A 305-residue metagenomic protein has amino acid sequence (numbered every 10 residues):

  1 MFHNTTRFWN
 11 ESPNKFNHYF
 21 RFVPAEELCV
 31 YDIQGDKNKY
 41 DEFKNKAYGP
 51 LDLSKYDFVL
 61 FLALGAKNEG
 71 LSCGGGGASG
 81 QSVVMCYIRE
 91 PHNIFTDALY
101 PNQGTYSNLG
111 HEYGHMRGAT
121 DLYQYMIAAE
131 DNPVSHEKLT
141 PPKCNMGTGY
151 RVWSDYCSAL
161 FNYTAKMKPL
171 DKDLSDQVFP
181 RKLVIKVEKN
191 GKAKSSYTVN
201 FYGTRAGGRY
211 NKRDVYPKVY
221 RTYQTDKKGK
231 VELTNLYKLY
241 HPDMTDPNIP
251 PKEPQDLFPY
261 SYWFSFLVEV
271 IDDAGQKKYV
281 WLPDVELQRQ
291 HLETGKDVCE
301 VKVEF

Functional and structural regions predicted by a protein language model:
M1-T105, R205-L292, E300-K302: Propeptide-to-catalytic entry region of secreted or membrane-anchored zinc metalloproteases
R89-F161: The catalytic-center signature of Zn2+-dependent metalloproteases
G110, V187-E188, T225, I271: Hydrophobic alpha-helical segments, especially N-terminal targeting/anchoring helices
Y163-K168: Intrinsically disordered, low-complexity regulatory segments
L174-V178, V298-F305: Conserved "repeat-terminator" motif of extracellular CCP/Sushi domains
R181-K189: A short, amphipathic beta-strand motif
N190-S196: A short beta-turn/strand-edge loop motif at beta-sheet boundaries
Y197-A206: Hydrophobic beta-strand segments
